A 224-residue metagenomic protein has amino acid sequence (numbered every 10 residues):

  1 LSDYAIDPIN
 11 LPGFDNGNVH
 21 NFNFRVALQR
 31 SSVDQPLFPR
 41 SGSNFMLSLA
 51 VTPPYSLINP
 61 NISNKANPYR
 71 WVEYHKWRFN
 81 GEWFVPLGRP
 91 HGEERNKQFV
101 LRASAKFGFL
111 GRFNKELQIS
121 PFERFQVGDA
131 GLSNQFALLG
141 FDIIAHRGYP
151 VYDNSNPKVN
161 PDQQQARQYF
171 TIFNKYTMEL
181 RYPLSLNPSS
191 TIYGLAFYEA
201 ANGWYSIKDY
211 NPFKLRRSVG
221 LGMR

Functional and structural regions predicted by a protein language model:
S2-L184, A196, W204-S206: C-terminal outer-membrane beta-barrel translocator/porin domains of Gram-negative envelope proteins and their
L186-S189: Substrate-binding/catalytic groove segments of enzymes that remodel or degrade extracellular structural polymers
E199: Short basic (Lys/Arg) and small-residue
G203, Y210-R224: C-terminal structured "cap/appendage" subdomains that terminate the fold
